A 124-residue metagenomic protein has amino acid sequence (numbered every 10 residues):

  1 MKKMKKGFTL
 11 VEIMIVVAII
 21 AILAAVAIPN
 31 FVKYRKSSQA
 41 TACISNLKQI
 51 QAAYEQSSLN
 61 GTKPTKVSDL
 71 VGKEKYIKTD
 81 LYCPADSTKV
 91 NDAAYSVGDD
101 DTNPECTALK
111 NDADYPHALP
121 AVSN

Functional and structural regions predicted by a protein language model:
K3-F31: N-terminal single-pass transmembrane signal-anchor helix
M14, Q49-Y54: Glutamine-centric residue-chemistry signal
V32-L47: Aliphatic-rich helix starts adjacent to a transmembrane/signal segment
A52-E55, L59-N124: Extracellular/periplasmic head regions of type IV pilus-like filament subunits
